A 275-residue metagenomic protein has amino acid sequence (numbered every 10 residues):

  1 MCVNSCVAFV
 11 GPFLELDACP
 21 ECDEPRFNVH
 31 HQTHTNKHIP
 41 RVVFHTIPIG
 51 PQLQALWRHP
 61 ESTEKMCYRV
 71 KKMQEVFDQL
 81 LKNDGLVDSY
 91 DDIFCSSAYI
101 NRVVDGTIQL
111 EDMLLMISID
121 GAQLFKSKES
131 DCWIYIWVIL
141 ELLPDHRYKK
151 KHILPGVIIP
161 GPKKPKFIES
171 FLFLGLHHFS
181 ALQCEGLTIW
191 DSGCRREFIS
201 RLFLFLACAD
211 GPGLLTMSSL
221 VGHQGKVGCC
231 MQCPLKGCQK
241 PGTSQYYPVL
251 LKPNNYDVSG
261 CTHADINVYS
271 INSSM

Functional and structural regions predicted by a protein language model:
M1-N4, E21, M231: Short, cysteine/histidine-rich loop/knuckle motifs that typically chelate Zn2+
M1-V10, P212-L220: Short, intrinsically disordered, charge-biased short linear motifs at domain edges
A8-V10, S127-K128, P160-I168: Conserved, non-catalytic sequence blocks in retroelement Pol enzymes and Pol-derived host proteins
V10-D17: Short linker/helix segments within small regulatory modules
L14, P48, L110, L114-I117 (+5 more regions): Generic recognition of stable, solvent-exposed alpha-helical segments in well-folded globular domains
E15, P25-C95, Y99, L172 (+1 more regions): Domain-level detector for long, ordered catalytic/regulatory cores in large eukaryotic signaling and trafficking
D17-P20, P25, P51, M113 (+4 more regions): Amphipathic alpha-helical interface elements that mediate macromolecular binding in regulatory proteins
D92-S96, R102, I108-G161: Acidic, metal-ligating active-site segments
